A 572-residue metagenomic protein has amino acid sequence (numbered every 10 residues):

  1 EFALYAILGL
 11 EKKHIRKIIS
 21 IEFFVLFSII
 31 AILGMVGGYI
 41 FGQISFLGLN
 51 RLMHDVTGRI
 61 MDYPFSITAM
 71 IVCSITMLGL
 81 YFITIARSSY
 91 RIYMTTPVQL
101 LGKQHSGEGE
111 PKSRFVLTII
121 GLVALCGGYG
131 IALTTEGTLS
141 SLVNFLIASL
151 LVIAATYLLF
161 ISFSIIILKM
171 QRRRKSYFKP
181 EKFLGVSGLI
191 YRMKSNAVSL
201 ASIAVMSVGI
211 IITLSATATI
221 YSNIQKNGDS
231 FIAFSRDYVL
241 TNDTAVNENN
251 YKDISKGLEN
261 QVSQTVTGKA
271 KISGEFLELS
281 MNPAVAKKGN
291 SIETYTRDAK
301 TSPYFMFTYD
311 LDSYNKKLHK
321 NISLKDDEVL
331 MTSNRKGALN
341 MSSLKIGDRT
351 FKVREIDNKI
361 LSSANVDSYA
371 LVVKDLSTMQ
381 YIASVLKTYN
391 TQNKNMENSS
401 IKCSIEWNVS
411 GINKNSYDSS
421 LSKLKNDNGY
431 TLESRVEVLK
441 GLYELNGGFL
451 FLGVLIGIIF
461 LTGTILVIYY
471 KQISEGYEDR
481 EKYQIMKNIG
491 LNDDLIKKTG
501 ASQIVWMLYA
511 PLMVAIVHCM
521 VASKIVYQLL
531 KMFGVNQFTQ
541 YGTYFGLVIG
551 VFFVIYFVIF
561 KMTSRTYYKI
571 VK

Functional and structural regions predicted by a protein language model:
E1-F24, L466-V505: Interfacial "coupling" helices/loops that link adjacent transmembrane helices in transporter permeases
E1-G109: Hydrophobic alpha-helical bundles that form the membrane domains of multi-pass transporters
A3, E11, L52-V56, T95-G107 (+2 more regions): Juxtamembrane inter-helical linkers in multi-pass membrane proteins
R16-K17, I21, I71, F178 (+7 more regions): Alpha-helical membrane-protein architecture signal
I19-V36, P111-T118, T499-I516: Selective transmembrane-helix segments that form parts of the transport pathway or gating/packing helices in multipass
I30, G34-A69, G127-V143, P511-K572: Short helix-loop junctions at transmembrane helix boundaries
V72-L80, G109-Q225, Y509-M513, V517-V521 (+1 more regions): Alpha-helical transmembrane segments, especially those used as permease/efflux helices and single-pass anchors
N227-T462: Basic-flanked hydrophobic alpha-helices used for secretion and membrane insertion
